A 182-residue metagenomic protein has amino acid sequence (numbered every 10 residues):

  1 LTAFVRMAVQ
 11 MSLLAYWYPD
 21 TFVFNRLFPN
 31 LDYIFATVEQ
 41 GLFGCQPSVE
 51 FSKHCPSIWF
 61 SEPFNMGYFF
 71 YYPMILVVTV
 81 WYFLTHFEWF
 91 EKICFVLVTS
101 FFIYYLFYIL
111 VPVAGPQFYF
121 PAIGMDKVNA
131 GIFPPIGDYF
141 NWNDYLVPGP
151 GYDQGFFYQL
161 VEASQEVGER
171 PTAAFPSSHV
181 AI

Functional and structural regions predicted by a protein language model:
L1-M11, Y139, P150: Charged/polar interaction segments and conserved charged motifs
A3-V9, L76-V111, Q117-P134: Interfacial segments of alpha-helical transmembrane regions
V5-I75: N-terminal transmembrane-helix/juxtamembrane module of multi-pass inner/ER membrane proteins
S52-E62, T85-W89, R170-P176: Juxtamembrane loop-transmembrane helix junctions in multi-pass integral membrane proteins, especially the extracellular
G67-T79, F102, S177-I182: Hydrophobic alpha-helical transmembrane segments
L110-I182: Membrane-interfacial catalytic/cofactor-binding modules of polytopic membrane enzymes
